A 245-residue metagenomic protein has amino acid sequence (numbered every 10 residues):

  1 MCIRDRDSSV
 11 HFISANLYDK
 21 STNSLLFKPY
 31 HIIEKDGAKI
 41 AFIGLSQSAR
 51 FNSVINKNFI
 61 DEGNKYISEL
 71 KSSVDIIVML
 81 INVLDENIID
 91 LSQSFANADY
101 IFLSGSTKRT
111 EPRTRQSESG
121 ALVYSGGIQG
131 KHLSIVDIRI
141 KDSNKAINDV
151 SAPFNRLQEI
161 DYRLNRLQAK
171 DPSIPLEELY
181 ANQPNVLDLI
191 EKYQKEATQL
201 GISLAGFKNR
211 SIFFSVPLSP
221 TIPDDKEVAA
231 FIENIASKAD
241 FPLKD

Functional and structural regions predicted by a protein language model:
R4-D245: Acidic, metal/ion-coordinating pockets
